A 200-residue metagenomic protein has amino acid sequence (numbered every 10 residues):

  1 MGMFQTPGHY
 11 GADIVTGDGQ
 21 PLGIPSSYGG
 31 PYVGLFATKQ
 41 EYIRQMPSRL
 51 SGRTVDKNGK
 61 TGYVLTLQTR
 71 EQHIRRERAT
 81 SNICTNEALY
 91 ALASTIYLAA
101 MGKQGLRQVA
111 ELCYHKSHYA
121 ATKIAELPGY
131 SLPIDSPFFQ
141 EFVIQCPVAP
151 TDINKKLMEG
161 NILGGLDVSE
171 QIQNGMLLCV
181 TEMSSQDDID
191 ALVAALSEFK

Functional and structural regions predicted by a protein language model:
M1-G62, G129, I144, T151-L157 (+3 more regions): Conserved PLP-enzyme active-site core in the AAT-like
G17-P128, L132-D135: Active-site C-terminal subdomain of aminotransferase-like
Q104-A191: Conserved C-terminal alpha-helix-loop-beta "cap" of PLP-dependent enzymes that closes/shapes the active-site mouth
